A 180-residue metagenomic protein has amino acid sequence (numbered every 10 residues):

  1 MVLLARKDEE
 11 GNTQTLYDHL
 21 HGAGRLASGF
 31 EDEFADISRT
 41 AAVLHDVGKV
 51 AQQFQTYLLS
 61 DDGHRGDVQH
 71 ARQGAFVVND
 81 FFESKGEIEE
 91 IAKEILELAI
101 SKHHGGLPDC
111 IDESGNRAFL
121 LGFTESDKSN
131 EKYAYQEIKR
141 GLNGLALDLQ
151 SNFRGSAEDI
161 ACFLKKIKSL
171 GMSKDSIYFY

Functional and structural regions predicted by a protein language model:
V2-E9, L16-Y180: Accessory nucleic-acid engagement/destabilization modules that flank
